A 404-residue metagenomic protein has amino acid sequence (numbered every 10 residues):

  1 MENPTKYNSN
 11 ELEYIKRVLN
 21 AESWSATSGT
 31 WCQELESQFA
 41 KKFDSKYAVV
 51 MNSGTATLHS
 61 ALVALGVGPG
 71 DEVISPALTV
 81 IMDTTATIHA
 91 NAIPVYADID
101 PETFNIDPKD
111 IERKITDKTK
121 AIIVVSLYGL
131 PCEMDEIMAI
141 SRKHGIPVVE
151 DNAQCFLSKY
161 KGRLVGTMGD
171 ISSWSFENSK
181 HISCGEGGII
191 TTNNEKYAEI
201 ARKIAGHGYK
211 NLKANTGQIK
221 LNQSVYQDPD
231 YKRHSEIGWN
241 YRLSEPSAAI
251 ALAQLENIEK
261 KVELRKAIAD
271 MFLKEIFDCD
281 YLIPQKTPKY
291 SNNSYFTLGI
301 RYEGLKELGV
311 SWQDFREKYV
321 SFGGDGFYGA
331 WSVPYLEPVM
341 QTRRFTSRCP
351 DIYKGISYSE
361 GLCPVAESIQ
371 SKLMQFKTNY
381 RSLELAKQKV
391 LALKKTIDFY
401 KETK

Functional and structural regions predicted by a protein language model:
M1-S25, Q375-K377: N-terminal "arm"/small-domain region of PLP-dependent enzymes with the aminotransferase-like
S23, C155-K161, M168-T297, S332-Y335: Active-site region of PLP-dependent enzymes
S25-E72, D83-H89, V95-D98, R163: Phosphate-binding glycine-rich loop
V63-N152, K159: PLP-dependent aminotransferase-like
I115, M138-P147, I189-K210, V310 (+1 more regions): Basic phosphate/pyrophosphate-binding loop/patch that engages nucleotide-derived ligands
Y209-N222, M271-I276, K289, R316-L373 (+1 more regions): Conserved PLP cofactor-binding pocket of PLP-dependent enzymes
K306-D314, S382-Q388: Short, conserved charged micro-motifs
